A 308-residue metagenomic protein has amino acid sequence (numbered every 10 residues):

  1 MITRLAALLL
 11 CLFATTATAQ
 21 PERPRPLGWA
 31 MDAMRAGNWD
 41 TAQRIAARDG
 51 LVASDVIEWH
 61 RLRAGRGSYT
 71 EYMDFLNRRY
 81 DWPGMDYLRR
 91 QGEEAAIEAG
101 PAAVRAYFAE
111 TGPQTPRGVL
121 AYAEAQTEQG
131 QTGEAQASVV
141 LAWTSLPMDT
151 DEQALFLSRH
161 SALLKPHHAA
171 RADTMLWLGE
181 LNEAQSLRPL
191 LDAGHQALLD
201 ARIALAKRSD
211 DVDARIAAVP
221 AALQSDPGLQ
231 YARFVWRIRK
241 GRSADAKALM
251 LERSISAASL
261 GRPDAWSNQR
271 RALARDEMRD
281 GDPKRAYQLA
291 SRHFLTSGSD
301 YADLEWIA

Functional and structural regions predicted by a protein language model:
M1-I2: N-terminal secretory signal peptides that target proteins for export/translocation
L5, L10, A19-A308: Alpha-helical solenoid repeat scaffolds
A14-T16: N-terminal signal peptide c-region/cleavage motif recognized by signal peptidases
